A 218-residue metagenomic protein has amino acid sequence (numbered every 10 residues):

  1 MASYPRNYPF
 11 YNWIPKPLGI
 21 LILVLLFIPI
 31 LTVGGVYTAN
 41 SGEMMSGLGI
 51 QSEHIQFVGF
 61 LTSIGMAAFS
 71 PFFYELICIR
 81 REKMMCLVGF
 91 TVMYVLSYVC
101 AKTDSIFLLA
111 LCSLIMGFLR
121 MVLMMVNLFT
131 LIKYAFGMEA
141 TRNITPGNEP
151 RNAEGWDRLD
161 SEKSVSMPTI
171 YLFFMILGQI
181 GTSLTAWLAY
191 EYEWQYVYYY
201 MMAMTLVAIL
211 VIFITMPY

Functional and structural regions predicted by a protein language model:
L18-I55, S70, M124: Extracytoplasmic
G35, S63-P71, Q179-I180: Residue-level signature of mid-helix packing/kink "hotspots" within the transmembrane helices of 12-pass Major
A68-D104: Conserved MFS/SLC helix-loop-helix module at the cytosolic interface between two early adjacent transmembrane helices
F107-M116: Paired small-residue
V122-A140, N152-G155: Intracellular juxtamembrane helix-capping segments at the cytosolic ends of symmetry-related transmembrane helices
R142-P146, D160-S183: Glycine-rich segments within core transmembrane alpha-helices of 12-TM secondary carriers
F174-F213: Helix-loop-helix hairpin linking two adjacent transmembrane segments in secondary transporters
